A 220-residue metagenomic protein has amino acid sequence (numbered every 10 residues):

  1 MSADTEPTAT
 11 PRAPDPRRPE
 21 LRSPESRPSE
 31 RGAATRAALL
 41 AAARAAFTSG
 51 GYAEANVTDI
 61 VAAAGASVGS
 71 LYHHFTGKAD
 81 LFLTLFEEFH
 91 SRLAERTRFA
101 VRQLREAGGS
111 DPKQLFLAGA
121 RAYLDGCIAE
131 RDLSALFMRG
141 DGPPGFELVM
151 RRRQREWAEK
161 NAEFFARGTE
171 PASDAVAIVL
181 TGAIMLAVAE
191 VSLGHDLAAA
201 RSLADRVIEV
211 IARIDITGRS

Functional and structural regions predicted by a protein language model:
M1-A34, T217-S220: N-terminal intrinsically disordered/low-complexity leader segments
S26, E30, A34, T76 (+9 more regions): Residues at secondary-structure transition points
A38, A42, A46-D80, T84: Helix-turn-helix
A38-A46, R92, A118, A122: Pre-recognition alpha-helix immediately N-terminal to the DNA-recognition helix within helix-turn-helix or winged-helix
T84, R98-I128, L180: Hydrophobic alpha-helical connector segments
S91-A94, R98, Q114, A118 (+5 more regions): Amphipathic alpha-helical packing segments from all-alpha helical-bundle domains
R98-Q103, F137-P144: Short linear capping/connector segments at secondary-structure termini
S134-G140, E147, F164-V210, G218-S220: Hydrophobic/aromatic-rich alpha-helical bundle segments in the mid-to-C-terminal region
